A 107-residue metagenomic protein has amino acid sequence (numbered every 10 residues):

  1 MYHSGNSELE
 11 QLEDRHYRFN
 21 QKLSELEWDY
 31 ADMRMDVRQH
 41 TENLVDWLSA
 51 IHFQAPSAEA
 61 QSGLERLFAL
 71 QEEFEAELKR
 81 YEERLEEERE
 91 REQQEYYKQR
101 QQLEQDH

Functional and structural regions predicted by a protein language model:
M1-H107: Soluble, non-transmembrane alpha-helical interaction regions
